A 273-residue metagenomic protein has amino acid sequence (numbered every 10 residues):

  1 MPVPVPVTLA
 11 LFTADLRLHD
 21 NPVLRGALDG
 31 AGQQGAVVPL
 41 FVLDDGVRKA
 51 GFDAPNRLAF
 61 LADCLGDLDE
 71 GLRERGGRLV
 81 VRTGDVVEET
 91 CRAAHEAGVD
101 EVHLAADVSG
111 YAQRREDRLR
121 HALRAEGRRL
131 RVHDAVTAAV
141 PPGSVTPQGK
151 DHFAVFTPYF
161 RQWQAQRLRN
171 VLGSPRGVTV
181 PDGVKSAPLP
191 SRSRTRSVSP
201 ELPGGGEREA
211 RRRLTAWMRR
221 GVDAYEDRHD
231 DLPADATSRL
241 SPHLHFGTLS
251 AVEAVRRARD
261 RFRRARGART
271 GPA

Functional and structural regions predicted by a protein language model:
M1-V171: Trp/Phe/Arg-rich N-terminal binding region typifying the photolyase-homology
R128, G149-A273: Glycine/tryptophan-enriched, flexible segments
